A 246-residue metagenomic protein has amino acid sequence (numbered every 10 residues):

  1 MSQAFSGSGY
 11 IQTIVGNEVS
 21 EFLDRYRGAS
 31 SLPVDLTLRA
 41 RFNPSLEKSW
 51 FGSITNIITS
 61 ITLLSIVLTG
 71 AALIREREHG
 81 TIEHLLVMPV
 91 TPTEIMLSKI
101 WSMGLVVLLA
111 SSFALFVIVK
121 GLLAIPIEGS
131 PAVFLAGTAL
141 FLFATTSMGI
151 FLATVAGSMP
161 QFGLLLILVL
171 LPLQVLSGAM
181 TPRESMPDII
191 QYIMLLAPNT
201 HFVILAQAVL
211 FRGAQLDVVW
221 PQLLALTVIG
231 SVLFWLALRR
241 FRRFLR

Functional and structural regions predicted by a protein language model:
M1-I11, I57, R77-L86, V107-L115 (+2 more regions): Hydrophobic alpha-helical transmembrane segments
M1-L68: Transport-system extracytoplasmic interface segments
V19, I58-T62, G70, I74 (+7 more regions): Residue-level hotspots within pore-lining transmembrane alpha-helices of multi-pass secondary transporters
R39-K120, Q174: Hydrophobic alpha-helical transmembrane segments of multi-pass membrane transport proteins
F42-L46, G178-L233: Membrane-interfacial helix-loop-helix junctions in multi-pass membrane proteins
A71, R75, M88, V119-K120 (+7 more regions): Transmembrane helix-loop junction
A72-I74, F151, L210, A225-R246: Junction motif at the cytosolic side of a transmembrane helix
P92-L166, L171-Q174, L216-L223, T227 (+1 more regions): Alpha-helical transmembrane segments and their short interhelical loops
